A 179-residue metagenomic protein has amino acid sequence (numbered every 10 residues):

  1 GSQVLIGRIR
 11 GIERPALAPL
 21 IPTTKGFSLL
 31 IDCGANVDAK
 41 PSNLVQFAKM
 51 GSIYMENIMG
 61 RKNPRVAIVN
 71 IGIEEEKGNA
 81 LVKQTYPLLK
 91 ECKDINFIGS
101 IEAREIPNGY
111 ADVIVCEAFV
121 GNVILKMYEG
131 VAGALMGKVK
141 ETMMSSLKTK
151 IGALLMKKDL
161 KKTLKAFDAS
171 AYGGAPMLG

Functional and structural regions predicted by a protein language model:
G1-I9, G34-V37, G72-E75: Acidic, glycine-rich active-site loops and adjacent beta-strand->loop/helix elements that engage anionic groups
S2-A16, I21-G26, L30, Y110-I114 (+1 more regions): Glycine-rich phosphate/nucleotide-binding loop
L5-R8, L17-I21, A35, I53-G60 (+2 more regions): A generic local secondary-structure boundary/capping motif
P22, C33-N36, I71-I73, E102-A103 (+2 more regions): Short, ordered loop/turn segments at secondary-structure junctions
S28-K40: Low-complexity, intrinsically disordered basic tails/loops
L29-D32, R65-N70, E117: Short beta-strands and strand-loop turn motifs
V37-A103, D112: Glycine-rich phosphate/diphosphate-binding loop of Rossmann-like nucleotide-binding domains
